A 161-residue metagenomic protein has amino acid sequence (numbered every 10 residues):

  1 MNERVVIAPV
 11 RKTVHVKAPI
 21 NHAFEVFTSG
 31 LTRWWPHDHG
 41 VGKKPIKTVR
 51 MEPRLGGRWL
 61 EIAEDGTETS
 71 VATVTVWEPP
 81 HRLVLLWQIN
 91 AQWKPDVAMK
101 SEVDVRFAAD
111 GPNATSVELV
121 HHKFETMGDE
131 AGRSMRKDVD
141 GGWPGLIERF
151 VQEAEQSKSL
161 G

Functional and structural regions predicted by a protein language model:
M1-I46: Hydrophobic ligand-binding cavity/cleft-lining segments
K12-V16, L119-H121, W143: A structural signal for short, well-ordered beta-strand segments
A23-F27, W59, V74, L85 (+3 more regions): Hydrophobic pocket/interface hotspot
T28-T32, P79, E148: Solvent-exposed alpha-helix faces
G30-V71, L160-G161: Short beta-edge strand/loop motif at the mouth of beta-sheet-based domains
V49-R50, E64-A114, H122: Hydrophobic-ligand binding "helix-grip"
K123-G161: A conserved amphipathic terminal alpha-helix motif
